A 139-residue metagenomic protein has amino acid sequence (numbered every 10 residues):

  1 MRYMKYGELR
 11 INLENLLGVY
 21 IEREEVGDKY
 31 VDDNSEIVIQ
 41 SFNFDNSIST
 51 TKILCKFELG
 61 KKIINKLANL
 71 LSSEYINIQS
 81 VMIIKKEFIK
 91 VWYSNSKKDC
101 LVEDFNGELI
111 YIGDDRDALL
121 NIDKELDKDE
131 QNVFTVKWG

Functional and structural regions predicted by a protein language model:
R2-N15: Phosphoinositide-binding peripheral membrane targeting modules
N12-E22, F88-I89: Phosphoinositide-dependent membrane-docking surfaces
R23-D127: Acidic, low-complexity, intrinsically disordered interaction modules
D127-G139: Short, mixed-charge low-complexity intrinsically disordered segments
